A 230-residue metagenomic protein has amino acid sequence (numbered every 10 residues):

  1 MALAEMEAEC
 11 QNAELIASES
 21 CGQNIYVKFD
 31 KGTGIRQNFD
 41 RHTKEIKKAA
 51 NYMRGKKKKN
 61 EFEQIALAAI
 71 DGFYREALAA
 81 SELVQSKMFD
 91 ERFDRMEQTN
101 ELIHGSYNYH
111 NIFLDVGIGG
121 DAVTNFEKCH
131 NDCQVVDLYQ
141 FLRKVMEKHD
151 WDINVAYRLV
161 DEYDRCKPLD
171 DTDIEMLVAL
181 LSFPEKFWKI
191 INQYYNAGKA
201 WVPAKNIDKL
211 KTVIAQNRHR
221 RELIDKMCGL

Functional and structural regions predicted by a protein language model:
M1-K28: ATP-binding pocket architecture of kinase catalytic cores
E19-L102, R158, K209: ATP-dependent phospho-/nucleotidyl transfer catalytic cores
E82-V135: Active-site acidic catalytic loop and adjacent metal/ATP-binding pocket of ATP-dependent phosphoryl transfer enzymes
D90, A179-L180: Short acidic/histidine-centered micro-motifs embedded in hydrophobic/aromatic stretches that mark compact functional
V135-P168, L181-W201: Active-site activation/catalytic loop segments of kinase-like enzymes and analogous catalytic loops in related
L169-D173: Helix N-cap / loop-to-helix initiation motif
W188-L230: ATP/Mg2+ or Mg2+-diphosphate-binding catalytic cores that bind nucleotide phosphates or diphosphates via glycine-rich
